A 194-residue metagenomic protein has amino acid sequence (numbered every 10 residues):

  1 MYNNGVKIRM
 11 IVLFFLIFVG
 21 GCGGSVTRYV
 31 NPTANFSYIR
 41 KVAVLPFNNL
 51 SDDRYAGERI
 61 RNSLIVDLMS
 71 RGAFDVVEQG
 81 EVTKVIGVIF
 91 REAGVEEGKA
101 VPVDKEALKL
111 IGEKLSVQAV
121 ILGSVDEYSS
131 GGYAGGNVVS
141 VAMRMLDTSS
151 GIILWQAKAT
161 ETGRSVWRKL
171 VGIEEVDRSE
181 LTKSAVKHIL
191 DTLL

Functional and structural regions predicted by a protein language model:
Y2-I11: Bacterial N-terminal signal peptides that target proteins for export
I11-G20: Bacterial N-terminal signal peptides
C22-R40, V101-P102, I111-L115, Y133-V139 (+1 more regions): C-terminal/domain-edge helix-coil "capping" segments
N31-Y55: Post-signal peptide N-terminal segment of mature Sec-exported envelope proteins
K41-P46, D67, D75, Q118-S124 (+2 more regions): Soluble periplasmic/extracytoplasmic beta-strand elements of cell-envelope proteins
P46, S51-S116, I152, Q156 (+2 more regions): N-terminal segment of the mature soluble domain
S51, S129-G131: Short beta-strands and strand-coil junctions in structured, solvent-facing domains, enriched
V125-Y128, T148: Beta-hairpin (beta-strand-turn-beta-strand) motif
